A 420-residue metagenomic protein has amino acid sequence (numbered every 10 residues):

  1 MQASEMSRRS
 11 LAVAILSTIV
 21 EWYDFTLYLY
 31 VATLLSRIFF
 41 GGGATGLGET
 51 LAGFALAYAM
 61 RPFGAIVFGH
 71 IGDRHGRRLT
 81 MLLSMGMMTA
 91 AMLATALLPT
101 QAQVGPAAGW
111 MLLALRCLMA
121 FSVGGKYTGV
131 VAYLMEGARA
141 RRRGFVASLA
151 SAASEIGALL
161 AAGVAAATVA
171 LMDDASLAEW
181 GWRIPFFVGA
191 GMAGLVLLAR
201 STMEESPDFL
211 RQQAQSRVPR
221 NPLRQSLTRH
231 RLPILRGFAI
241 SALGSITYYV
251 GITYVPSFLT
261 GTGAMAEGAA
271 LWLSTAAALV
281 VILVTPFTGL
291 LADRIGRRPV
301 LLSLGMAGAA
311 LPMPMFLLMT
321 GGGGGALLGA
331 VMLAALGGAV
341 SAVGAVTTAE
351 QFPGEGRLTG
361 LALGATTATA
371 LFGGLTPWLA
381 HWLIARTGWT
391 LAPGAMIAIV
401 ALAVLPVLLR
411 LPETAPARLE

Functional and structural regions predicted by a protein language model:
Y28-L29, R231-V280, G373-P377: Extracytoplasmic gate region of multi-pass secondary transporters
V31-F63: Extracellular/periplasmic helix-loop-helix junction of adjacent transmembrane segments in MFS-like secondary
A65-R77, T285-G296: Helix-to-loop junctions at the C-terminal end of transmembrane segments in multipass secondary transporters
R74-G86, R294-G305: Cytoplasmic membrane-interface "Motif A"-like loop-to-helix N-cap segments of 12-TM Major Facilitator Superfamily
G86-G105, M306-G321: C-terminal ends and interior cores of transmembrane alpha-helices in multi-pass membrane transporters/permeases
V104-G124, G325-A339: Hydrophobic core of transmembrane alpha-helices in multi-pass small-molecule transporters, especially MFS/SLC-type
F145-V169, G364-T376: Glycine-rich segments within core transmembrane alpha-helices of 12-TM secondary carriers
V196-S201, A398-E420: Multi-pass alpha-helical transporter architecture, strongest for 12-TM Major Facilitator/SLC carriers used
